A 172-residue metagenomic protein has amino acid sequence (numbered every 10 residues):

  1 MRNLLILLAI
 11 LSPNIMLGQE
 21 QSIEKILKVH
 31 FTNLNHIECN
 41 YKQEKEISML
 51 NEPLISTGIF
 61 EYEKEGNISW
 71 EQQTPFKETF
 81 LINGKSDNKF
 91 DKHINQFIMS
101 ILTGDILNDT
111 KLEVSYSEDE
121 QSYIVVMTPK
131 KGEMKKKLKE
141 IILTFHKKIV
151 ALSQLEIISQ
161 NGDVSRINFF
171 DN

Functional and structural regions predicted by a protein language model:
N3-I15: Sec-dependent N-terminal signal peptides
I15-K42, E46-N51: N-terminal leader/targeting segments and the immediate start of mature chains
L34-H36, I55-T57, E65, P75 (+4 more regions): Extracytoplasmic
Q43, K64-G66, Q72-F76, G84-S86 (+4 more regions): A mature extracytoplasmic/lumenal domain signature
S48-M49, S69, F76-T79, G132-K135 (+1 more regions): Short beta-strands and strand-coil junctions in structured, solvent-facing domains, enriched
T57-S100, S165: An acidic-aromatic
T110-V114, E118-N172: Gly/Pro-enriched, hydrophobic low-complexity segments that function as extracytoplasmic propeptides/linkers
